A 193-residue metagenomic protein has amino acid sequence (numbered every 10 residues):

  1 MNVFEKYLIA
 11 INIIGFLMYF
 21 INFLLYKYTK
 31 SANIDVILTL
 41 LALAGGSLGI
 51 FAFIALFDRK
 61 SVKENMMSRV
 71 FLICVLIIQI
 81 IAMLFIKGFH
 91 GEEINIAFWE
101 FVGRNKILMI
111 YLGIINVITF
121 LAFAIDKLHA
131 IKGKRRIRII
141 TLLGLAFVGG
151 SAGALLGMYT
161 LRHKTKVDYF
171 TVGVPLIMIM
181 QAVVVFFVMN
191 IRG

Functional and structural regions predicted by a protein language model:
M1-A10, E64-N116: Polybasic, low-complexity association/targeting segments
I11-M18, L112-F123, I177, Q181: Alpha-helical transmembrane segments of multi-pass membrane proteins
I14, M18, G49, I78-Q79 (+2 more regions): Alpha-helical transmembrane segments of multipass membrane proteins
L17-T39, L121-L145: Membrane-embedded helical hairpins/re-entrant loop segments and their flanking transmembrane helices within multi-pass
I37-L56, T141-T160: Hydrophobic, aromatic-rich membrane-embedded alpha-helical segments
V62-S68, T160-M178: Interfacial loop-to-transmembrane junctions
L72-M83, G173-I191: Final/C-terminal transmembrane alpha-helix of multipass membrane proteins
F89-I94, V185-G193: Juxtamembrane boundary at the C-terminal end of a transmembrane helix
